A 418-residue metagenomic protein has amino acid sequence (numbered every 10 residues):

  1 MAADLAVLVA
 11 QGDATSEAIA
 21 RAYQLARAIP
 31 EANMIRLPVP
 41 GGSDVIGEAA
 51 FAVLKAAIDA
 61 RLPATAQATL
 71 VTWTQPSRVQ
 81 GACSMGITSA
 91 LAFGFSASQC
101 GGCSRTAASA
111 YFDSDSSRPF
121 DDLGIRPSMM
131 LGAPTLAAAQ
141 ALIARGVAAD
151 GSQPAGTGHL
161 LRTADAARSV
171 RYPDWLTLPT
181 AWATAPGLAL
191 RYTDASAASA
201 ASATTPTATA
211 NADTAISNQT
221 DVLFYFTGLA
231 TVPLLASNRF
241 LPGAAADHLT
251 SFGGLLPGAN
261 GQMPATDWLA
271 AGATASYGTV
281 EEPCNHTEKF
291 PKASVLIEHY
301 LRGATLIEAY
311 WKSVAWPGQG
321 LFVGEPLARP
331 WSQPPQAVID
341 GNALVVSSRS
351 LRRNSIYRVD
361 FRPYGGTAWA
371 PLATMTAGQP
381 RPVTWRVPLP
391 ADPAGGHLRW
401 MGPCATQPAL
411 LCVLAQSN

Functional and structural regions predicted by a protein language model:
M1-V345, L351-I356, G366: Cysteine-dependent hydrolase recognition
S332-N418: Low-complexity, Ser/Thr/Pro-rich intrinsically disordered linker/stalk segments at domain junctions
